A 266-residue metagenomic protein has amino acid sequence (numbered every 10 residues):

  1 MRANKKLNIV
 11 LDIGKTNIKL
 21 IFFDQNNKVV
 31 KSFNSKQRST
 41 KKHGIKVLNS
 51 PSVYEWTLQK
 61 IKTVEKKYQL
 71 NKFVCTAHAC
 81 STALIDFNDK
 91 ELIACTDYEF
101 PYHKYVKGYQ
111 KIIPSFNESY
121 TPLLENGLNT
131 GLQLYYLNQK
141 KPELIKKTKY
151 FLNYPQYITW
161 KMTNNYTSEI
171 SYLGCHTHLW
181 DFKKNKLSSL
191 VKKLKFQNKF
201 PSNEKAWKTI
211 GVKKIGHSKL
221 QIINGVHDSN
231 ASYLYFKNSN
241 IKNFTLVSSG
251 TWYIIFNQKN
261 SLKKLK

Functional and structural regions predicted by a protein language model:
M1-A3, V212-H217, F236-I241: A short acidic-Thr-Gly-centered motif at the start of a beta-strand
M1-A94, K147, H217-N224: N-terminal glycine/serine-rich phosphate-binding loop of ATP-dependent small-molecule kinases, especially carbohydrate
I13-K15, N117-K219, I223-S229: Gly/Ser/Thr-rich active-site cleft segment
Y54-K62, G131-L134, H227-L234: Short, hydrophobic/amphipathic alpha-helical packing segments that form internal helix faces or helix-helix interfaces
K67-T130: Active-site phosphate-binding/coordination module
F73-S81, A206-K208, S249-W252: Glycine-rich beta-strand-to-loop/alpha-helix junction loops that act as flexible
T82-Y109, T148, L152-L187, L220-K266: Glycine-rich phosphate-binding loop of actin/hexokinase-like ATP-binding domains
